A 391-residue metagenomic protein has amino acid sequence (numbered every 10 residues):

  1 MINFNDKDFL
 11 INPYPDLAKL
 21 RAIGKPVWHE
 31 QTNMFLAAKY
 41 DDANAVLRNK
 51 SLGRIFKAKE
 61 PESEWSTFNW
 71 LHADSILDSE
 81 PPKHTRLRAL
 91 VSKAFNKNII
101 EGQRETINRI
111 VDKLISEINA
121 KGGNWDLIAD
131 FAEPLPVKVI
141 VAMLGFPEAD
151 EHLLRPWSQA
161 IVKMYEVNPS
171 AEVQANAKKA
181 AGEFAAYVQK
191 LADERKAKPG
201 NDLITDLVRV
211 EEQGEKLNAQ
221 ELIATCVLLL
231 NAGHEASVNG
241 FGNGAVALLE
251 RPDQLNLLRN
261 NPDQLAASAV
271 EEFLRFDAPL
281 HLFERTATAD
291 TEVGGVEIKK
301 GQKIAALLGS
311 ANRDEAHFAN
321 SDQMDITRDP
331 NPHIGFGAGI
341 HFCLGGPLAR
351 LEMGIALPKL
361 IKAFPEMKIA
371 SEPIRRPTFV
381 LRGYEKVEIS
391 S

Functional and structural regions predicted by a protein language model:
M1-S391: Cytochrome P450
